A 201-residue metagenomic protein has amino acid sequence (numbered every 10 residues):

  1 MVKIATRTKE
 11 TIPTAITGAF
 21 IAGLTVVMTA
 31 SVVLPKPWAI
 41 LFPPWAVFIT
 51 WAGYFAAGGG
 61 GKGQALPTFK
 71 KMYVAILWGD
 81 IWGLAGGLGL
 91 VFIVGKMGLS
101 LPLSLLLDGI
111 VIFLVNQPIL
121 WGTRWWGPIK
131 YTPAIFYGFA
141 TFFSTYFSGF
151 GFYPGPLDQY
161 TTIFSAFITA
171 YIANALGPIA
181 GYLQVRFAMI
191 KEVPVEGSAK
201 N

Functional and structural regions predicted by a protein language model:
V2-G60, Y160-A170, N174-Q184: Alpha-helical transmembrane segments and their membrane-interface boundaries that form or gate the permeation pathway
I12-I16, F69, Y73-L77, L106-I110 (+3 more regions): Hydrophobic alpha-helical transmembrane segments
G18-S31, Y54, I76, D80-F92 (+3 more regions): Transmembrane alpha-helical segments of multi-pass membrane transport proteins and ion-pumping complexes
G23, K36-K62, F113-G155: Pore- and pathway-forming membrane helices of multi-pass small-molecule/ion transporters and channels
L41-L90: Alpha-helical membrane segments and adjacent membrane-interface helices in multi-pass membrane proteins
P67, F92, K96-M97, L103-G122 (+1 more regions): Non-transmembrane, aqueous-exposed alpha-helical and coiled segments at domain scale
I93-L101, F150-T161: Membrane-interface helix termini and inter-helical loops of multi-pass transporters
I190-N201: Short, highly charged, low-complexity non-transmembrane loops/tails of multi-pass membrane proteins
